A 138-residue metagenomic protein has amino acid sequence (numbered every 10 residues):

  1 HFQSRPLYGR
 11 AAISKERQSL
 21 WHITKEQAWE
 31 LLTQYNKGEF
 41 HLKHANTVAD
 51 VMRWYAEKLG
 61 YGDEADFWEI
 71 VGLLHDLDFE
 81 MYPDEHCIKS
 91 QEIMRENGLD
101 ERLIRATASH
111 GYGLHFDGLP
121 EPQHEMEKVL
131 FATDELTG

Functional and structural regions predicted by a protein language model:
L7, R53, Y112: Residue-level marker of positions within ordered structural domains that often coincide with functionally constrained
S14-D84, L119-P122: Acidic/His-rich, divalent-metal-binding segments that scaffold phosphate/diphosphate chemistry
Y61-G138: Divalent metal-dependent catalytic cores for phosphoryl transfer on phosphate-bearing substrates
